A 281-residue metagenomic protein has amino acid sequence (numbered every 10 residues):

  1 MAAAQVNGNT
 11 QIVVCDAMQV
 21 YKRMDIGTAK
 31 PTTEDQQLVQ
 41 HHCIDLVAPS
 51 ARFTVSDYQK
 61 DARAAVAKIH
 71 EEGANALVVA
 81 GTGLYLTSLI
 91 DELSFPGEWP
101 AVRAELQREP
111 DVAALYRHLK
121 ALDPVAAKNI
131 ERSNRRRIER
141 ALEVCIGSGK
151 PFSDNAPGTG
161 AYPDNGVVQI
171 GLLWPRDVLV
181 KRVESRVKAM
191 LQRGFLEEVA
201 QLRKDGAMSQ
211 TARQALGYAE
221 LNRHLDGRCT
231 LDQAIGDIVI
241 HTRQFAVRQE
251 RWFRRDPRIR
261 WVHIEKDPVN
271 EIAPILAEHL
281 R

Functional and structural regions predicted by a protein language model:
M1-R281: Phosphate/pyrophosphate-binding catalytic cores of soluble transferases and nucleic-acid-acting enzymes
